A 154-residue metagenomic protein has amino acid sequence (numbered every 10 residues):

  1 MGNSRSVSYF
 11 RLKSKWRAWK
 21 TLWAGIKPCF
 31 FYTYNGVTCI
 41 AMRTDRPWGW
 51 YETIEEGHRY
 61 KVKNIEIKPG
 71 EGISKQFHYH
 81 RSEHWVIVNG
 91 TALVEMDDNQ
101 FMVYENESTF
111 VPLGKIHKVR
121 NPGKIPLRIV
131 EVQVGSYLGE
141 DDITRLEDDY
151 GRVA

Functional and structural regions predicted by a protein language model:
S4, F10-R11: Short hydrophobic targeting helices and cationic amphipathic motifs that mediate membrane/organellar targeting
W16-W19, W23: Tryptophan (W) side chains
C29-S82: A short glycine-rich, His/Asp/Glu-containing loop-to-beta-strand
V37, A41-P47, E52, R120-A154: Double-stranded beta-helix
S74-Q76, V94-E95, V111, H117-G123 (+1 more regions): Short beta-strand His + acidic residue motifs that chelate non-heme Fe in jelly-roll/DSBH and cupin folds
H80-L93, D97-D98: Glycine- and acidic-residue-biased ligand/ion/polar-headgroup-sensing regions
D98-I116: Short acidic-glycine-tyrosine-enriched beta hairpin
